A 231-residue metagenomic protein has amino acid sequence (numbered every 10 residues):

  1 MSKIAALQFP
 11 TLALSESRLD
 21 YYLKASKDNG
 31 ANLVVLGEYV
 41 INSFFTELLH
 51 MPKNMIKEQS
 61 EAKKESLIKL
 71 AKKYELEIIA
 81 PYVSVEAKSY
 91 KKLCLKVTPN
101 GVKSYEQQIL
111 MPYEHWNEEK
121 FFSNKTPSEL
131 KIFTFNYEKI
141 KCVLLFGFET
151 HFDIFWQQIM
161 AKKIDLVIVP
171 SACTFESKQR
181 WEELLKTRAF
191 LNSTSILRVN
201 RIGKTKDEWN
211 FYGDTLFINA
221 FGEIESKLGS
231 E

Functional and structural regions predicted by a protein language model:
M1-A5: Extreme N-terminal starter segment of soluble prokaryotic enzymes
L7, Y105, F135, V199 (+1 more regions): Hydrophobic residues at beta-strand termini and immediately following loops that shape nucleotide-binding pockets
Q8-L14: Short polar catalytic/cofactor-binding loops
S15-A25, H151-Q157: Short, acidic/polar
D20-P99, K103-S104, T174-T187, L191-T194: Cys-nucleophile CN-hydrolase/nitrilase-fold catalytic domain and related Cys-dependent amidase chemistry that acts on
N32-L33, C142, L166: Structural motif
I56-I79, H151-E231: CN hydrolase (nitrilase-like) catalytic-core segments centered on the catalytic cysteine and neighboring Lys/Glu
V85-K162, E176-E183: Active-site catalytic loop in hydrolytic enzyme cores
